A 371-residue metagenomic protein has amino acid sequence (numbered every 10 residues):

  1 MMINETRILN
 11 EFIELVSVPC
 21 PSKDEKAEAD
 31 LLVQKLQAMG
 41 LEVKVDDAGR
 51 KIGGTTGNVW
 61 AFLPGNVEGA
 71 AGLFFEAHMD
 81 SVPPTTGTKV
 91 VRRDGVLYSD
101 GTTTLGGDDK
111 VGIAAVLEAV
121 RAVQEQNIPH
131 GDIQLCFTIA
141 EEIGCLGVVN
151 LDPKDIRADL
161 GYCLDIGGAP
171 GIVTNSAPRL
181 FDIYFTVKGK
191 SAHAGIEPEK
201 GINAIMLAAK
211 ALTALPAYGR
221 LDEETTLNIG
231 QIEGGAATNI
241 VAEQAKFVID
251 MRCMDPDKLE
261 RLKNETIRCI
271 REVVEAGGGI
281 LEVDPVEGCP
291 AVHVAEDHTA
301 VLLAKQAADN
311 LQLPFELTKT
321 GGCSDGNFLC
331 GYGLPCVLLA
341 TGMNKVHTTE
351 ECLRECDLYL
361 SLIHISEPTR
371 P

Functional and structural regions predicted by a protein language model:
M1-K26, E287, N344-T348: N-terminal capping segment at the start of a domain
I8-L9, K51, G57, I232 (+2 more regions): Zn-dependent metallopeptidase/amidohydrolase metal-coordination segment
P21-G69: A non-catalytic alpha/beta surface segment that caps or lines the substrate-entry region of metallo-dependent hydrolase
G54-N58, F62, E68-F137, K154 (+1 more regions): Active-site metal-coordination/substrate-binding segment of hydrolases, especially metallo-dependent peptidases
L105-P178, R220, E224-T226, Q231 (+2 more regions): Acidic/histidine-rich catalytic neighborhood of metal-dependent amide-processing enzymes
E197-I232, I240, D257-L281: Acidic-enriched catalytic cores of C-N bond-cleaving enzymes acting on peptides and small amides
M206-D222, N228, C289-V337: Active-site-adjacent substrate-binding region of metalloamidase/peptidase-like peptide-processing proteins
I363-T369: Conserved small/polar residues in nucleotide/adenosyl-binding loops
